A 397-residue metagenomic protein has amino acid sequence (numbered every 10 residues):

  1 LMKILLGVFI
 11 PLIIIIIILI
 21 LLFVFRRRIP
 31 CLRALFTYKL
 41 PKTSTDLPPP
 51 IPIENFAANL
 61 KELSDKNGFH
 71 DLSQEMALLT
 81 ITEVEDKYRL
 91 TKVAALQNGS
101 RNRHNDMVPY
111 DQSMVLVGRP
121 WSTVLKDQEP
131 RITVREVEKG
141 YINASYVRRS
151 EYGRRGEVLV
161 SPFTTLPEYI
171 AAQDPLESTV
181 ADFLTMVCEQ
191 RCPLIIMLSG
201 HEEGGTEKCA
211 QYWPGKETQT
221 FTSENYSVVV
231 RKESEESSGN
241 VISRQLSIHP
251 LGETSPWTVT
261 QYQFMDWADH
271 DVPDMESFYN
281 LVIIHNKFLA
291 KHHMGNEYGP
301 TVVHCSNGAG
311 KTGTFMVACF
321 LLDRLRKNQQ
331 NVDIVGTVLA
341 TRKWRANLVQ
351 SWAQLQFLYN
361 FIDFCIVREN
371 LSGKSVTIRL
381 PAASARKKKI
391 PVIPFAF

Functional and structural regions predicted by a protein language model:
L1-F397: Cys-based phosphatases of the PTP/DUSP/CDC25 superfamily and their flanking regulatory architecture
